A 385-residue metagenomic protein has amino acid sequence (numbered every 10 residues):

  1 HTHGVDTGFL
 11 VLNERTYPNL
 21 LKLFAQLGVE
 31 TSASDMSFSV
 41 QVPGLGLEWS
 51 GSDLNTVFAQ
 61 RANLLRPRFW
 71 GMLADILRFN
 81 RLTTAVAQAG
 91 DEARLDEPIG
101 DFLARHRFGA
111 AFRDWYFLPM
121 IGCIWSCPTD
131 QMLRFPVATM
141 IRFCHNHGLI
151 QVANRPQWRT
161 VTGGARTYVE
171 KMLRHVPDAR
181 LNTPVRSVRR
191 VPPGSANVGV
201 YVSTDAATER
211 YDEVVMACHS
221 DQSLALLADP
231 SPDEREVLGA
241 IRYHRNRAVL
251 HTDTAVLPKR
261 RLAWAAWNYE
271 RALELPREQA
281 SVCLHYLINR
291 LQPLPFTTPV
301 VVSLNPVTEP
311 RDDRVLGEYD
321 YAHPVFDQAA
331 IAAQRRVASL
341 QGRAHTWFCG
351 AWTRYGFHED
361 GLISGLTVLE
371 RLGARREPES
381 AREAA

Functional and structural regions predicted by a protein language model:
T2-F9, Q151-N154, F348: Glycine-/proline-rich flexible loop or hinge segments
H3-D6, N13-R142: Mobile amphipathic helical/loop "lid" adjacent to a hydrophobic cofactor/ligand pocket
L21-L23, T31, A225-L227, D313-R314 (+1 more regions): Short glycine-/acidic-enriched loop or helix-start segments at secondary-structure transitions that form or flank
F24, L103, I121, M172 (+5 more regions): A residue-level signal for conserved active-site and pocket-lining positions in enzyme catalytic cores
S32, A179-N182, W347: General small-molecule cofactor/ligand-binding pocket signal
S50-D53, V57, E278-A385: Conserved flavin/dinucleotide-binding core of flavoenzymes
M140-T204, E209: Helical element adjacent to the flavin cofactor pocket in flavoenzyme catalytic cores
P184-H323: Mid-domain catalytic core of redox enzymes that form a hydrophobic substrate pocket/lid adjacent to a catalytic redox
